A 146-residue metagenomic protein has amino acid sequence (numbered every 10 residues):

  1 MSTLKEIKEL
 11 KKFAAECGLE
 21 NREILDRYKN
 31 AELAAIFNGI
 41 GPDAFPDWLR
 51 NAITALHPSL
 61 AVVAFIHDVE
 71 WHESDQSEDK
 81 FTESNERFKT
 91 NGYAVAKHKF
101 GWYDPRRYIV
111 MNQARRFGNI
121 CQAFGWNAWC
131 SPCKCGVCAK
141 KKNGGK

Functional and structural regions predicted by a protein language model:
M1-K146: Extended terminal accessory/targeting regions
